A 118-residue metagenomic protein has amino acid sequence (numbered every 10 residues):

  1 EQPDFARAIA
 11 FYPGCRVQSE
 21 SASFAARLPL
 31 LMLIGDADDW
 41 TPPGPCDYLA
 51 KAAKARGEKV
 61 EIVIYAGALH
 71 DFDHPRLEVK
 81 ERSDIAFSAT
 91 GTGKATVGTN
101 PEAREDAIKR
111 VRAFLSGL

Functional and structural regions predicted by a protein language model:
E1-R27: Primarily recognizes the serine-hydrolase "nucleophile elbow" in alpha/beta-hydrolase and SGNH/GDSL folds
Q2-D4, K54-E58: Short helix-capping segments at alpha-helix termini
G14, D36-A37: Residue-level signal for short, function-critical loop segments
E20-S23, P43-G44, P75: Short, solvent-exposed loop/turn and secondary-structure capping segments
M32-I34: Short beta-strand/loop motif that positions the catalytic acidic residue of the alpha/beta-hydrolase fold
A37-T41, H70-D71: Acidic catalytic loop of the alpha/beta-hydrolase fold
P42-A53, L77: Short alpha-helix in the alpha/beta-hydrolase fold that links the catalytic acid
K59-L118: C-terminal catalytic histidine-bearing segment of alpha/beta-hydrolase fold enzymes
